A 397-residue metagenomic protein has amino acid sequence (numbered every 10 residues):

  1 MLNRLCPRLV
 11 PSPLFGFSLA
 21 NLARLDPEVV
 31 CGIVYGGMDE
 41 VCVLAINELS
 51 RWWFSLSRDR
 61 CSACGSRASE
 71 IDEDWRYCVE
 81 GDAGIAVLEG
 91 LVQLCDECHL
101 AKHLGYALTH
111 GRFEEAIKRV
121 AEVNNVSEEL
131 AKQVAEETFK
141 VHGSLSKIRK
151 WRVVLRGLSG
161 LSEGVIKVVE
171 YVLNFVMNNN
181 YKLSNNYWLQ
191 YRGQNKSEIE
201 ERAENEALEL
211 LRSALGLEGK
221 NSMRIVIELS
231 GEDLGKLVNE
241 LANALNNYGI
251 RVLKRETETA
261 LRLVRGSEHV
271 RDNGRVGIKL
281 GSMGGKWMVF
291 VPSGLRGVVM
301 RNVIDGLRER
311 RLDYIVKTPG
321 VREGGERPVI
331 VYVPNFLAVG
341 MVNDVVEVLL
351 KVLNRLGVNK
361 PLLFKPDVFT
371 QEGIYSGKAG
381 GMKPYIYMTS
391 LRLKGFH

Functional and structural regions predicted by a protein language model:
M1-W52, R58, A68, G111-N180: A boundary/linker detector
W53-F54, R60-Q93, K102-T109: Histidine-centered nuclease catalytic patch
C78-D96, E114-L130: Short microdomains enriched in Cys/His and/or Lys/Arg
E80-A83, R301-L307: Short active-site loop/helix that positions an aromatic residue
I85-A86, G294-R301, A338-D344: Short, conserved charged micro-motifs
N125, V176-K182, R308-H397: Polybasic, proline/glycine-rich intrinsically disordered low-complexity segments
K167-M283, E372-H397: Charge-rich, low-complexity segments
M283-V291: Short glycine-/aliphatic-rich beta-strand segments at the starts of folded cytosolic domains
